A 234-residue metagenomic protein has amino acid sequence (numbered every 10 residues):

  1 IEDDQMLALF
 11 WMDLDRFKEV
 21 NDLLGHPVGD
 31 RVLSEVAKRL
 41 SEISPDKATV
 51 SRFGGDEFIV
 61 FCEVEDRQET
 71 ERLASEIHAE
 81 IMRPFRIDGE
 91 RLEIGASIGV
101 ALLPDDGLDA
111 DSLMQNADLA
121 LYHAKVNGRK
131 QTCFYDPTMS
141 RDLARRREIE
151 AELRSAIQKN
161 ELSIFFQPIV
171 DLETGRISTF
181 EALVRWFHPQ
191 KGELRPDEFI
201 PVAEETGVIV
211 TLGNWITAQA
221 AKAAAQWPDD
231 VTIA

Functional and structural regions predicted by a protein language model:
I1-A8, D15-P45, S51-G55, I59-V60 (+5 more regions): Conserved long alpha-helical elements within nucleotide-processing catalytic cores of c-di-GMP signaling and class III
I1-A8, M12, L23, P27 (+7 more regions): Nucleotide second-messenger and two-component phosphorelay signaling modules
W11, C62, V100-L102, F166 (+1 more regions): Sensory input modules used in signal transduction, predominantly PAS/LOV/GAF but also related non-catalytic regulatory
D22, F61-E65, L103-P104, F187 (+1 more regions): Residue-level recognition of strand-loop junctions within catalytic nucleotide-signaling folds
H26, E90, C133, R176 (+1 more regions): Residue-level signal for well-ordered, solvent-exposed loop/turn and beta-edge residues enriched in charged/polar side
V50, E76, E80, R86 (+9 more regions): Cyclic nucleotide signaling catalytic output domains
F58, A96-V100, A182: A structural signal for short, well-ordered beta-strand segments
P137-R141, R145-A234: Bacterial c-di-GMP phosphodiesterase EAL domain
